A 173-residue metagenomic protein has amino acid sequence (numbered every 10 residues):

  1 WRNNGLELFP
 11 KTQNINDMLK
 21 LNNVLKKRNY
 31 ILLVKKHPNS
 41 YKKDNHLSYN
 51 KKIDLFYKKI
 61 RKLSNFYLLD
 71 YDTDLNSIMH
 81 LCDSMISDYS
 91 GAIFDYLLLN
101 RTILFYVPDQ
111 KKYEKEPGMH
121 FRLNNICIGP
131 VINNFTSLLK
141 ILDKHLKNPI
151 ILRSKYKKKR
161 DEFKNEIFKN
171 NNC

Functional and structural regions predicted by a protein language model:
W1-G5, H37-Y41, D74, G91-I93 (+2 more regions): Short, solvent-exposed loop/turn segments at secondary-structure junctions
W1-L55, I132, F168: Conserved catalytic-core segment of nucleotide-activated headgroup transferases in glycan assembly
V24, I78-L81, I141, H145: CheY-like receiver
L33, Y67, S84-I86, L104 (+1 more regions): Hydrophobic/aromatic beta-strand patches that form the interior of the parallel beta-sheet core in alpha/beta enzyme
N45-F94: Donor nucleotide-activated moiety binding/catalytic core segment of transferases that use nucleotide-activated donors
K51, G91-E166: Catalytic binding pocket for nucleotide-activated donors in carbohydrate/polymer assembly enzymes
K169-C173: C-terminal alpha-helical cap of glycosyltransferases
